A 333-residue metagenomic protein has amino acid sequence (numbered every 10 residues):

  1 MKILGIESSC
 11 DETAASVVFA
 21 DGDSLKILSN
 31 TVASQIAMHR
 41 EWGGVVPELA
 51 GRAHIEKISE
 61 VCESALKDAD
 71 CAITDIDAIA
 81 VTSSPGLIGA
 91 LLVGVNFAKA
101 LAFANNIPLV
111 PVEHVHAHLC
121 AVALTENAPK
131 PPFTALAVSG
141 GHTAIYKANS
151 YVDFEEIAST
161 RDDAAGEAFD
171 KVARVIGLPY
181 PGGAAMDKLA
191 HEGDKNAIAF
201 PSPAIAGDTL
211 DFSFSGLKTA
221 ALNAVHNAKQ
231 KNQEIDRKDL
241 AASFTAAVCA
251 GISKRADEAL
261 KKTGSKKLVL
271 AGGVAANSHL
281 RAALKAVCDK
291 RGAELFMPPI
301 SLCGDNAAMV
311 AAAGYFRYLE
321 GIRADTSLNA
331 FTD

Functional and structural regions predicted by a protein language model:
M1, I107, V112-T134, A313: Conserved phosphate-binding catalytic cores of ATP/NTP-utilizing and phosphoryl-transfer enzymes
K2-D75, V81-P85, H114, H118: N-terminal beta-alpha supersecondary unit
T13-F19, A135-A137, T143-K147: Short beta-strand scaffold segments in enzyme catalytic cores
M38, H116, N127, S150-D194 (+2 more regions): Glycine-rich phosphate-binding loop plus the immediately following alpha-helix
V81-N105, L124, S278-V287: Short Gly/Thr/Asp-enriched flexible loops that form oxyanion-binding sites at enzyme active sites
P111-V112, L268, L284-V310: Conserved phosphate-binding/catalytic loops in two-lobed NTP-binding clefts
H118-C120, P298-D333: Glycine-rich phosphate-binding/hydrolytic loop that grips phosphoryl groups
K188-L268, N277-R291, Y318-G321: A contiguous, well-structured pocket-lining segment that forms one wall/lid of small-molecule binding clefts in soluble
